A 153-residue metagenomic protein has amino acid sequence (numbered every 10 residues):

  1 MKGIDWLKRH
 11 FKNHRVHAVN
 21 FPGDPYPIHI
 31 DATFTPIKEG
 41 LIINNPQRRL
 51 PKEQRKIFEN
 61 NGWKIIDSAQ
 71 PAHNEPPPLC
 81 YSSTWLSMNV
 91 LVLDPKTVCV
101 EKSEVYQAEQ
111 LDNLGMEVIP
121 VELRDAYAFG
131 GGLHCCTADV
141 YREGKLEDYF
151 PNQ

Functional and structural regions predicted by a protein language model:
M1-Q153: The feature marks the mature, well-folded catalytic cores of soluble enzymes
